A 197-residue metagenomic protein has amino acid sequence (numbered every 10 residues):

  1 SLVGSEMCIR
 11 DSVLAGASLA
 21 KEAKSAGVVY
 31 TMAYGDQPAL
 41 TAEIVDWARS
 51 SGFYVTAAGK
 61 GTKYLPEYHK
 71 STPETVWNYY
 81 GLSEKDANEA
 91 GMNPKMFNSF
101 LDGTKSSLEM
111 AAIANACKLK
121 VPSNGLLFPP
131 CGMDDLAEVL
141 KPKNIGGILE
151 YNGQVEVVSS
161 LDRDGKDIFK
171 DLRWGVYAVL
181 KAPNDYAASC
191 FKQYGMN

Functional and structural regions predicted by a protein language model:
L2-C8: Short, small-residue-biased leader/transition segments that mark boundaries at the very start of proteins
I9-V29, A33-D36: Rossmann-fold NAD(P)-binding glycine/threonine-rich loop
S12-V13, P38, K63, P129: Positions that flank functional sites
G16-L19, I44, M110: Aromatic/hydrophobic pocket-lining residues that form π-stacking "cages" and hydrophobic walls in ligand
K21-V29, D46-Y54, N115-P122: Generic secondary-structure signature for well-ordered alpha-helical cores
A23, G35-S99: Rossmann-like NAD(P)H-binding beta-loop-alpha module
A33, A58, N124-L126: Residue-level detector of family-conserved "landmark" positions at structurally sensitive sites
Y79-N197: C-terminal catalytic/substrate-binding lobe primarily of soluble NAD(P)-dependent oxidoreductases
